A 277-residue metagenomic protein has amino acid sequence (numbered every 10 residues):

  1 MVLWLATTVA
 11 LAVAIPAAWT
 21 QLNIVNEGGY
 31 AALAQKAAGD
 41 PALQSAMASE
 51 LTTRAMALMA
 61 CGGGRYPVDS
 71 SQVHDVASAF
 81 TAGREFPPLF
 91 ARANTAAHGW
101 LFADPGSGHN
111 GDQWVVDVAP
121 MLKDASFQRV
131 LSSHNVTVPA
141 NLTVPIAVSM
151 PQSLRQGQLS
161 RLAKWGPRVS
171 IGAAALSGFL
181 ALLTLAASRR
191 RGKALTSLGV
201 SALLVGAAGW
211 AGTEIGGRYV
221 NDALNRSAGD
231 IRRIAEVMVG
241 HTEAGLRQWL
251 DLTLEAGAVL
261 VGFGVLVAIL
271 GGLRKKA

Functional and structural regions predicted by a protein language model:
M1-L5, R168-D222, L266-A277: Juxtamembrane interface at the cytosolic side of transmembrane helices
L3-S177: Cytosolic/nucleoplasmic, non-transmembrane interface domains of endomembrane and organelle-membrane proteins
V9-V13, W210, L260: Alpha-helical transmembrane segments
L22, E27, P41, L58 (+5 more regions): Membrane-interface elements of multi-pass transporters and channels
M47, L185-S188, T242: Buried hydrophobic packing residues in well-ordered domains
V144-R161, S201-A256: Membrane-proximal extracellular juxtamembrane segment immediately upstream of a following transmembrane helix
G245-A277: Generic detector of multi-pass transmembrane helix bundles and their immediately adjacent loops in polytopic membrane
